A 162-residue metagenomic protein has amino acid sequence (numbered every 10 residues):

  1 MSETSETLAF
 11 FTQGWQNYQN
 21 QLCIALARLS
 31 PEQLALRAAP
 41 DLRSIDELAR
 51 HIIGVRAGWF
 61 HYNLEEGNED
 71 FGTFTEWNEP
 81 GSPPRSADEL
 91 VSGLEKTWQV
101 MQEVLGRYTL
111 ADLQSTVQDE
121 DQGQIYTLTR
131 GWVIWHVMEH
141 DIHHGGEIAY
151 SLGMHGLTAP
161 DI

Functional and structural regions predicted by a protein language model:
M1-A9: Basic/polar N-terminal segments that are highly enriched at the extreme N-terminus, encompassing both cleavable
L8, T12-Q16, N20-L26, Q33-E79 (+1 more regions): Short, contiguous alpha-helical
Q21-I24, R28, K96-R107, E147: Solvent-exposed, charged/polar functional surfaces in cytosolic regulatory/catalytic domains
S30, G106-T109, L113, A149 (+1 more regions): Alpha-helical coiled-coil oligomerization motifs
G81-Q118, G131-H140: Acidic/histidine-rich alpha-helical segments that form the ligand environment of transition-metal centers
